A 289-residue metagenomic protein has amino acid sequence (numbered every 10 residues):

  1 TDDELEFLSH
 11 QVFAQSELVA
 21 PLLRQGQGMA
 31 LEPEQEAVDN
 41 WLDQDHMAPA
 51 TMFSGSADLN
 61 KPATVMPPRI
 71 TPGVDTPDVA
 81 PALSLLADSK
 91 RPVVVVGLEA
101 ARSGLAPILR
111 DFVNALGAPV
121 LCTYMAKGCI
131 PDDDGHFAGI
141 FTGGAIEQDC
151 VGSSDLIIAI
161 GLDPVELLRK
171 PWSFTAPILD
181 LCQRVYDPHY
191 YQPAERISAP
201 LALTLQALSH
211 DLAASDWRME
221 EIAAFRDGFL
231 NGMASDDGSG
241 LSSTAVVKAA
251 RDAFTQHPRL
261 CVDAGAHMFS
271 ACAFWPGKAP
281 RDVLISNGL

Functional and structural regions predicted by a protein language model:
T1-L86: Conformationally flexible catalytic loops at phosphate/diphosphate-handling active centers
D3-F7, A126-P131, V165-E166, V185-H189 (+2 more regions): Short gly/pro/ser/thr-enriched loop/turn and capping motifs at secondary-structure boundaries
Q11, P68-P81, T142, L241-S242 (+2 more regions): A general structural motif
Q11, R69-G73, D132-A145, Y190-L205 (+1 more regions): Short beta-strand elements at the ligand-binding edges of bilobed clamshell
V19, L23-G26, P33-E34, V38-M47 (+3 more regions): Phosphate/pyrophosphate-binding active-site segments
L98-Q183, K278-L289: Glycine-rich, anion-gripping cofactor-binding loops and their flanking helix/strand elements in enzyme active sites
V262-D282: Acidic-glycine-rich active-site phosphate/pyrophosphate-binding loop
